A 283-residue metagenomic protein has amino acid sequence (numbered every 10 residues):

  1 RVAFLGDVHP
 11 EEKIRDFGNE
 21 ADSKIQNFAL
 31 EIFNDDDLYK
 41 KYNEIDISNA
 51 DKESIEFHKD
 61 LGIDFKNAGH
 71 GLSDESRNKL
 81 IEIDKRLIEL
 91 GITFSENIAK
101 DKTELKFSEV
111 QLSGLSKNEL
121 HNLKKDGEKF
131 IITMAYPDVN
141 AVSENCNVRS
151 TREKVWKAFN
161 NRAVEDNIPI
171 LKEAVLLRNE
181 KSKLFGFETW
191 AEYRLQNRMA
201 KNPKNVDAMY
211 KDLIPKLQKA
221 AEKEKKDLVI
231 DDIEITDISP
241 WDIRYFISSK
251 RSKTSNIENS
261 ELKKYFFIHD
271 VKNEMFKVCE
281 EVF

Functional and structural regions predicted by a protein language model:
R1-S116, I131: N-terminal helix-rich structural modules
V2-P10, C146, K154-V164, Y193-M199: Membrane-interfacial helix termini and the short, flexible loops that connect transmembrane helices in multi-pass
E44-E53, P137-S143, N161-D166: A ubiquitous short alpha-helical element
E53, F57, R86-E89, E96 (+3 more regions): Active-site-proximal, well-structured secondary-structure segments within enzyme catalytic domains
I63-A68, V155-A158, S255-I257: Short, charged/polar, low-complexity loop and linker segments that flank or interrupt alpha-helical bundles
F65-K66, N140-V142, N160-V164, L195-V206 (+1 more regions): Second-shell loop/turn segments in exported
G69-I83, N161-E173, E180-A191: A conserved hydrophobic secondary-structure block that centers on an alpha-helix together with its immediately flanking
K125-R162, I243-R244: Active-site-adjacent "gating/activation" loops or surface patches in catalytic cores
